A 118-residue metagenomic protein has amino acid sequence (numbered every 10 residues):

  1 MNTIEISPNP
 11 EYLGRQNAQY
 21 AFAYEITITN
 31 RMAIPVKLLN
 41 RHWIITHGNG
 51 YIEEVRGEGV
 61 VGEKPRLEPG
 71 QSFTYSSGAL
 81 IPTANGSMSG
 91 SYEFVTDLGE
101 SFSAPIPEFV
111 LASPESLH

Functional and structural regions predicted by a protein language model:
M1-Q19, S113-E115: Low-complexity, acidic Ser/Thr/Pro/Gly-rich terminal tails and inter-domain linkers that flank the onset of structured
M1-T3, G50, D97-G99: Glycine-centered tight beta-turn/hairpin loop motif at sheet-sheet or coil-to-beta transitions
R15-A18, P35, P82-G86: Short glycine/serine/proline-enriched coil/turn segments at secondary-structure junctions
Y20-E25, S89: Short, solvent-exposed loop/turn segments enriched in Ser/Thr/Gly
I28-M32: Asparagine-centered strand-capping/turn motif at beta-strand->loop junctions
I34-E53, F94: Short acidic, flexible loop segments centered on an aromatic residue
E53-N85: Intrinsically disordered, low-complexity Pro/Gly/Ser/Thr-rich segments with frequent PxxP/GP/PP motifs and embedded
L80-H118: Terminal connector regions
